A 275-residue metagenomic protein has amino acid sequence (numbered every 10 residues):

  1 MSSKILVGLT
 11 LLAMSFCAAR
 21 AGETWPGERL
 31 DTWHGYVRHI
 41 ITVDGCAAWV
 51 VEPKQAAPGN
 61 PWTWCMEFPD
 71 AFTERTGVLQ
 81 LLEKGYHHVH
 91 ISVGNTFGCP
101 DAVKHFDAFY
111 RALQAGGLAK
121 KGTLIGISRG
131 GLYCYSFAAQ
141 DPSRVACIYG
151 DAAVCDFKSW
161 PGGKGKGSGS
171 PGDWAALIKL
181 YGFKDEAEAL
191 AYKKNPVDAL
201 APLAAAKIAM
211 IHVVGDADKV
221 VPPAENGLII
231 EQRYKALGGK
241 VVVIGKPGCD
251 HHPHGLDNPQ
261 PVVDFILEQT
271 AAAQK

Functional and structural regions predicted by a protein language model:
A21-P58, G169-I178, Q274-K275: A domain-start/cap signature at the N-terminus of enzymes
V51, V220, A224-K275: C-terminal catalytic histidine-bearing segment of alpha/beta-hydrolase fold enzymes
G59-F68: Short beta-strand element of the alpha/beta-hydrolase
F72-V89: Short amphipathic alpha-helix adjacent to the substrate-entry channel of hydrolases
F97-G117: Alpha/beta-hydrolase active-site loop
G117-S128: Alpha/beta-hydrolase fold nucleophile elbow
S136-E186: Hydrolase active-site cap/lid region
G167-K235: The feature captures the conserved acid-bearing segment of alpha/beta-hydrolase catalytic domains
